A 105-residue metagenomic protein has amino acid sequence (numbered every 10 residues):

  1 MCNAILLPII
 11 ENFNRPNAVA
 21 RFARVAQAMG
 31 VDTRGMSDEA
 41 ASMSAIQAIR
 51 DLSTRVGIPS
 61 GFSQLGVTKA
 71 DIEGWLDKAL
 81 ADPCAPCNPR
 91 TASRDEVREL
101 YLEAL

Functional and structural regions predicted by a protein language model:
M1-D71: Gly/Pro-rich interdomain helix-loop hinge
T68-L105: Short, amphipathic C-terminal "tail helix"
